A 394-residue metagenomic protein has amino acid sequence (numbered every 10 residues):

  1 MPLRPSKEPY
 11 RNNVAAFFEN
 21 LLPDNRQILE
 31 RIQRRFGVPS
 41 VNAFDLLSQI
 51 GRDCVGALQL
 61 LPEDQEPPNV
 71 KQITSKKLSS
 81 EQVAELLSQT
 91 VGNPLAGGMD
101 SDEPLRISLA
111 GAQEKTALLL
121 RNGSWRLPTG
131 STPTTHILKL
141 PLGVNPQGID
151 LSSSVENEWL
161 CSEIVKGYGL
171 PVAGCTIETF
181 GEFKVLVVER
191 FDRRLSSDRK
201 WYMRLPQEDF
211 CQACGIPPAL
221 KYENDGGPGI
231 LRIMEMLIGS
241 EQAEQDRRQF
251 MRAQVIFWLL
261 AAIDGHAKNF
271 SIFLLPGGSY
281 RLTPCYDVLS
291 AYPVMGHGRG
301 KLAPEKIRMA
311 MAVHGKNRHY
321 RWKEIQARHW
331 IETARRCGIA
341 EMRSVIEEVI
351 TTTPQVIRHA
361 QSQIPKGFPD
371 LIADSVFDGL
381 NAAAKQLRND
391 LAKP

Functional and structural regions predicted by a protein language model:
M1-P394: Phosphate/dinucleotide-binding and metal-coordinating scaffold of catalytic cores in nucleotide-dependent enzymes
